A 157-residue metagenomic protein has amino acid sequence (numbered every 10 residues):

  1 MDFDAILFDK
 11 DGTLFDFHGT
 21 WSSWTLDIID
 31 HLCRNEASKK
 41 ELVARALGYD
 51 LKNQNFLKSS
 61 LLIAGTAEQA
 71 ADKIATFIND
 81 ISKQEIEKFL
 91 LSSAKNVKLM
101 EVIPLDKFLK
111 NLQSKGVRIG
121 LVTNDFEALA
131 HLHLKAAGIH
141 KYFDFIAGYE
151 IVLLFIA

Functional and structural regions predicted by a protein language model:
F3-K115, H131: N-terminal helical cap/lid subdomain that shapes the substrate entry/recognition surface in HAD-like hydrolases
K98-M100, K107, G120, D125-A157: Substrate-recognition "cap/lid" segment bordering the active-site pocket of phosphatases
